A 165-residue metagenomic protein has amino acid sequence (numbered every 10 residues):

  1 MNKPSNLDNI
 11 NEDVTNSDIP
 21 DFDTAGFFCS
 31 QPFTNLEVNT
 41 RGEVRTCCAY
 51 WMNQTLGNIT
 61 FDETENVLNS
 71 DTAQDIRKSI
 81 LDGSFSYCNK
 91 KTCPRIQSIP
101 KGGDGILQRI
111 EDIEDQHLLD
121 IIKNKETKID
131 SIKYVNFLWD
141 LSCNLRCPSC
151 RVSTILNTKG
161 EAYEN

Functional and structural regions predicted by a protein language model:
N2-T24, A49-I96: C-terminal accessory region of radical SAM enzymes
G26, F85, K90, N136 (+2 more regions): Residues immediately within or flanking Cys/His clusters that coordinate Zn2+ in small zinc-binding modules
C29-P32: Short, small/polar residue-rich loop motifs at catalytic or cofactor-binding pockets
N39-T40: Short, ordered coil/turn segments that flank beta-strands lining enzyme active or ligand-binding pockets
E43-V44: Hydrophobic "anchor" residues
C47-C48, C150: A short, well-structured catalytic beta-strand-centered motif of the EAL phosphodiesterase domain for c-di-GMP
L56, R95-N165: Conserved alpha-helical substructure of the radical SAM core
